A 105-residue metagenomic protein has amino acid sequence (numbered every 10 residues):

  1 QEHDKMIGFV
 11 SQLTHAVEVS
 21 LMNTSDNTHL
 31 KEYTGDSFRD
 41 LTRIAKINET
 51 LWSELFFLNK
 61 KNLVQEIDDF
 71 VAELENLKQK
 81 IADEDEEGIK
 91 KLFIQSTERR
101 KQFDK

Functional and structural regions predicted by a protein language model:
Q1-Q12, T28: Conserved Rossmann-fold dehydrogenase catalytic segment
A16: Donor-sugar nucleotide-binding helix/loop cap in glycosyltransferases
N27-R99: Interdomain hinge/lid region at the active-site interface of Rossmann-like NAD(P)-dependent oxidoreductases
Q102-K105: Amphipathic alpha-helical coiled-coil segments
